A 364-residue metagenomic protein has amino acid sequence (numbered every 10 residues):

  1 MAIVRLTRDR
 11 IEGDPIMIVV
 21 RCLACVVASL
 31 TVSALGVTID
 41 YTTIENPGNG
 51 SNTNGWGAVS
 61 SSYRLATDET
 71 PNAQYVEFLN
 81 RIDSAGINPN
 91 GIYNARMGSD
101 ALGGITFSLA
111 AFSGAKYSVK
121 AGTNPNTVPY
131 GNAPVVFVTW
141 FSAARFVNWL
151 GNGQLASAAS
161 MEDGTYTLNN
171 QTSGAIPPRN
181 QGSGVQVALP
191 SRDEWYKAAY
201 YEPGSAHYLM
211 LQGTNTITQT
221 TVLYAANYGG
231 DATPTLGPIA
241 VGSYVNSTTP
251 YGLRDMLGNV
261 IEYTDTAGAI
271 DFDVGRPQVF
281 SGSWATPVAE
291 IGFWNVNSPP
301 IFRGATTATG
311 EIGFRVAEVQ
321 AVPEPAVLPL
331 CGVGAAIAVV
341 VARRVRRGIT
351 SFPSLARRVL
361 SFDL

Functional and structural regions predicted by a protein language model:
M1-I16: Short, Lys/Arg-enriched N-terminal segments with co-localized hydrophobic residues within the first ~10-30 amino acids
I18-C25, V327-L330: Sec-dependent signal peptide recognition, specifically the positively charged N-region followed immediately by
T31-S33: N-terminal signal peptide c-region/cleavage motif recognized by signal peptidases
L35-G36, N246-T249, F272-V322: Disulfide-stabilized, aromatic/cysteine-rich ligand-recognition loop
V37-S108, P134-G151, G258: A short glycine-rich, aromatic-capped structural motif
W140-F293: Functional-site microenvironments in short loops/helix caps that host divalent-cation chemistry
E324-A342: A short, hydrophobic C-terminal helix/tail in secreted or cell-surface proteins
V339-D363: C-terminal membrane-anchoring or membrane-association module
